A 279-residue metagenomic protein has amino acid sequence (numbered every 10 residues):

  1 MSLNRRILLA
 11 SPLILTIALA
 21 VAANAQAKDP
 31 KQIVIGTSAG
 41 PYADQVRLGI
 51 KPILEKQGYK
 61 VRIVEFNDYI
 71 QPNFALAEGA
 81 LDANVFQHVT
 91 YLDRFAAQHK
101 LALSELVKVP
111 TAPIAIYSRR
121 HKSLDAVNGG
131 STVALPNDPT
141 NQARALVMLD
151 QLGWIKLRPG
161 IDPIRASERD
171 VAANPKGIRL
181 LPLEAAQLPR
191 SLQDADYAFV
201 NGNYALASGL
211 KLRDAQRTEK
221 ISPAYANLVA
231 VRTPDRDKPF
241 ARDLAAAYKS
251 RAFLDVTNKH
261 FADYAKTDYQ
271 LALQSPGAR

Functional and structural regions predicted by a protein language model:
P30-I50, N67-Q71: Extracytoplasmic "Venus flytrap"
I63-F74, I161-R190: Short helix-initiation/N-cap motifs at beta->coil->alpha
Y69-K100, A115, K122, A207-G209: Pocket-flanking alpha-helical
A77-Q87, S131, W154, K176-I178 (+1 more regions): Alpha-to-beta junction loops
R94-L106, R119-H121, L192-D194, F199 (+1 more regions): Ligand-binding "clamshell"
L106-K156, L254: A conserved helix-loop-strand patch within extracytoplasmic ligand-binding domains of the periplasmic binding
P113-L124, A226-F240: A bilobed periplasmic-binding-protein/Venus flytrap-type ligand-binding module shared by bacterial periplasmic
A143-D150, Y248-D268: Periplasmic-binding protein-like
